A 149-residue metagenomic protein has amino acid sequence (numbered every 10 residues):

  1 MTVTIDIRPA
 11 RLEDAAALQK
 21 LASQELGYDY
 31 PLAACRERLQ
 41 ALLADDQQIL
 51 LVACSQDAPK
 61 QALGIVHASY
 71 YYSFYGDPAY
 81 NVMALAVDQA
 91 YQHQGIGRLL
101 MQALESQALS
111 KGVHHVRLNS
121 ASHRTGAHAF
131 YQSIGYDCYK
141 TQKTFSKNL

Functional and structural regions predicted by a protein language model:
P9-P78, M83, Y139: Acetyl-CoA-dependent GNAT
V82-L85, V116-S120: Conserved hydrophobic beta-strand within the GNAT/NAT acetyltransferase core sheet that lines the active-site cleft
L85-Q92: A short, internal acetyl-CoA/4′-phosphopantetheine-binding micro-motif in the GNAT/acyltransferase core
H93-S106, A129, S133: Conserved acetyl-CoA-binding loop-helix of GNAT-fold acetyltransferases
M101, A108-N119: Conserved GNAT acetyl-CoA-binding A-motif
L118-A127, S146: Conserved beta-strand-loop-alpha-helix junction that forms the acyl-donor binding cleft
Q132-T141: Conserved acetyl-CoA-binding loop of GNAT-fold acetyltransferases
T141-N148: Active-site/acyl-donor-binding loops of N-acyltransferases
